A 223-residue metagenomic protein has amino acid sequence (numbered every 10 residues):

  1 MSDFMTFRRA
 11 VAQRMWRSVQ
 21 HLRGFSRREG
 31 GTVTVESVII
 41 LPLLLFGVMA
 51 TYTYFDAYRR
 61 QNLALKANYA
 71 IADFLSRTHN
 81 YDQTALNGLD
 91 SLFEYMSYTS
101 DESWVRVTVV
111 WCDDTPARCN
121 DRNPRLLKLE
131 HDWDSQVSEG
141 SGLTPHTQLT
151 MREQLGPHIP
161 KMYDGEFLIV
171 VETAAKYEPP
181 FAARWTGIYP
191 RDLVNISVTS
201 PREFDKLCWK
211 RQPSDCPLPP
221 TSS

Functional and structural regions predicted by a protein language model:
S2-D3, Y69-S223: Short, conserved structural patches
S2-Y95: Alpha-helical assembly-interface signal, strongest on the long, hydrophobic N-terminal helix that forms
